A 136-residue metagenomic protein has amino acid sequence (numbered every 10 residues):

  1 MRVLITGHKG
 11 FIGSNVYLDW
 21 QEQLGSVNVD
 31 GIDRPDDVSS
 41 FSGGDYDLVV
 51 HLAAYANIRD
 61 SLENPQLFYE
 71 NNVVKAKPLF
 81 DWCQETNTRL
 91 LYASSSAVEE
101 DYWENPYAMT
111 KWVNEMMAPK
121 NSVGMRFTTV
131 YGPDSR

Functional and structural regions predicted by a protein language model:
V3-E22: N-terminal Rossmann NAD(P)H-binding glycine-rich loop of SDR-like oxidoreductase domains
L24-S42: Adenosine-cofactor binding site in Rossmann-like domains, unifying the SAM/SAH pocket of S-adenosylmethionine-dependent
V49, E63-L90: NAD(P)-cofactor binding segment of oxidoreductase domains
L52-A56, S94-S95: Conserved NAD(P)H cofactor-binding loop of Rossmann-fold oxidoreductase domains
R59-Q66, E100-E104, S135-R136: Conserved catalytic-core motifs of eukaryotic protein kinase domains, centered on the activation segment
K77-A108, V123: Conserved Rossmann-fold NAD(P)-dependent oxidoreductase catalytic core, especially the SDR/UDP-sugar
L90, S94-S95, M116-D134: Conserved beta-loop-beta element that borders a ligand/cofactor-binding pocket
T110-V113: Active-site helix of classical SDR
